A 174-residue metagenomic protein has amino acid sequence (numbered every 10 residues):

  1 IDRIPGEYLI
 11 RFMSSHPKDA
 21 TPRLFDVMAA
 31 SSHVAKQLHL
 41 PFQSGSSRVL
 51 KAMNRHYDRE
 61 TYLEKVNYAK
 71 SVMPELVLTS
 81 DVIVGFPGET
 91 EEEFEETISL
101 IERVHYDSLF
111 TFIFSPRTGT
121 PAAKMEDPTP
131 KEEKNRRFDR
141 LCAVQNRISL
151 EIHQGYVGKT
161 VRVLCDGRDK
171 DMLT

Functional and structural regions predicted by a protein language model:
I1-E91: Conserved SAM/AdoMet-binding glycine-rich loop
I1-P5, A29-K36, E96-S108, K170: Structural recognition of alpha->loop->beta junctions
Y8-R11, K36-L38, L76, D107-F110 (+2 more regions): Structural beta-strand/beta-sheet cores of well-ordered domains, especially the beta-sheet scaffolds that support
P22-V27, T97-I98, S149: A generic local structural motif
L40, D81, I101, L109 (+1 more regions): Hydrophobic, well-ordered secondary-structure elements that form the walls of internal hydrophobic environments
G45-V49, T118-M125, I148: Glycine-rich, flexible loop/turn motifs
V72, E92-L141: C-terminal, non-catalytic macromolecule-binding modules
I113, K124-T174: Terminal RNA-binding accessory module
